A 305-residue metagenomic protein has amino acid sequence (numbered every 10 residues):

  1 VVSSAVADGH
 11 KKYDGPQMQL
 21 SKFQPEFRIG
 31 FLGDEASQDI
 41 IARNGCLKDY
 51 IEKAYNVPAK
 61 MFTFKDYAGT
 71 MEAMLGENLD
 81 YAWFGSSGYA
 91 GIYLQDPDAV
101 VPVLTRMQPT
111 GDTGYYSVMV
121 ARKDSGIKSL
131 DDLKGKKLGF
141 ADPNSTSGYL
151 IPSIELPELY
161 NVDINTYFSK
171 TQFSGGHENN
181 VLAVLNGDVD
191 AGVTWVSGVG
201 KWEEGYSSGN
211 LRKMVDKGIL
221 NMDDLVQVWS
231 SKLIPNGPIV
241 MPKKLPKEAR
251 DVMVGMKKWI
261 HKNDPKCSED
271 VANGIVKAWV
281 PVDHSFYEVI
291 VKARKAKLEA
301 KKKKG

Functional and structural regions predicted by a protein language model:
V6-F31, E35-C46, M241-G305: An extracytoplasmic/periplasmic, membrane-proximal ligand-sensing/linker region
Y13-G88: Extracytoplasmic small-molecule ligand-binding "clamshell" domains of the periplasmic binding protein/Venus flytrap
L32-G33, Y116-I127, W229-E248: A bilobed periplasmic-binding-protein/Venus flytrap-type ligand-binding module shared by bacterial periplasmic
G33, T63-Y67, E77-D96, T105-R106 (+3 more regions): Beta->alpha turn/N-cap motifs
M74-L75, L133, V184-L185: Hydrophobic residues within well-ordered alpha-helices
A99-D112, D224-S230: A structural signal for short loop-to-beta-strand junctions that line the ligand-binding cleft of periplasmic/secreted
A121-D142, I164: Flexible hinge/capping segments at coil-to-helix
K137-G139, P143-P246: Pocket-lining segment of extracytoplasmic ligand-binding domains
